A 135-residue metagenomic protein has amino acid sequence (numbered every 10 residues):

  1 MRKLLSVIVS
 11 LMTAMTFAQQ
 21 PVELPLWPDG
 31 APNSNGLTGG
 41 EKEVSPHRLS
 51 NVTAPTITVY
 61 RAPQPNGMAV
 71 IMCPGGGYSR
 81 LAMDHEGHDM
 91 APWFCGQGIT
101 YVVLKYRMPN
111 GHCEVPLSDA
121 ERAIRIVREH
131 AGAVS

Functional and structural regions predicted by a protein language model:
R2-S10: Sec-dependent signal peptide recognition, specifically the positively charged N-region followed immediately by
V9-A18: Hydrophobic h-region of N-terminal signal peptides that target proteins for export in Gram-negative bacteria
Q19-M68, C113: N-terminal cap/lid segment of alpha/beta-hydrolase-fold proteins
G67-G76: Short beta-strand element of the alpha/beta-hydrolase
A69, C95-V102: A fold-wide structural signal in alpha/beta-hydrolase
G75, I99, Y106-M108: Active-site loop/turn elements of alpha/beta-hydrolase fold enzymes, especially the short glycine-/histidine-rich
A82-D84, D89, L104-V134: Catalytic nucleophile-loop/oxyanion-hole region of alpha/beta-hydrolase and closely related hydrolase-like folds
